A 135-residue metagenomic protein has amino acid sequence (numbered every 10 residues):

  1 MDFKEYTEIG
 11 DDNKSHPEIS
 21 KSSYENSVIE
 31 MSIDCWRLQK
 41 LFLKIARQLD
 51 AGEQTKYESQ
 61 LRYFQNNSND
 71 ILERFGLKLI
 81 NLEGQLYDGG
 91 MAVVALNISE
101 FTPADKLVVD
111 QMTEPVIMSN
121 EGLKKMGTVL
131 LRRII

Functional and structural regions predicted by a protein language model:
M1-T55, Y63-I135: Extended, amphipathic alpha-helical stalk segments that mediate dimerization and serve as stator/scaffold rods within
